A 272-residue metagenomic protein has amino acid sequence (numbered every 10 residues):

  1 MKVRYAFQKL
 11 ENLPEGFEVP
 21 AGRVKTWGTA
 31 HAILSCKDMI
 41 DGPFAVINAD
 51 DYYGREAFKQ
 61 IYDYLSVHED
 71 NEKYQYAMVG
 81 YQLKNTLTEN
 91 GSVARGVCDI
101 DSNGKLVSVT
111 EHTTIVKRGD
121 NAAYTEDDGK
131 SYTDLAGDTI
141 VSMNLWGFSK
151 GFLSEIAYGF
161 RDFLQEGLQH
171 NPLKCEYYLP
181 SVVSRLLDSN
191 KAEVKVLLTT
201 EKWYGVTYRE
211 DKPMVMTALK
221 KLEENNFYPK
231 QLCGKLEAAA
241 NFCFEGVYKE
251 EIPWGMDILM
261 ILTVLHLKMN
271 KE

Functional and structural regions predicted by a protein language model:
M1-N48, Y53-Q60, S66-V67, K249: Conserved N-terminal catalytic core of the sugar/cofactor nucleotidyltransferase
R55-L145, K150: Conserved core of the sugar-phosphate nucleotidyltransferase
I140, K195-E201: Catalytic beta-strand/loop signature of glycosyltransferases that borders the donor
A157-R161, Q165-K191: A C-terminal functional module that forms or caps the active site or interfaces directly with catalytic machinery
